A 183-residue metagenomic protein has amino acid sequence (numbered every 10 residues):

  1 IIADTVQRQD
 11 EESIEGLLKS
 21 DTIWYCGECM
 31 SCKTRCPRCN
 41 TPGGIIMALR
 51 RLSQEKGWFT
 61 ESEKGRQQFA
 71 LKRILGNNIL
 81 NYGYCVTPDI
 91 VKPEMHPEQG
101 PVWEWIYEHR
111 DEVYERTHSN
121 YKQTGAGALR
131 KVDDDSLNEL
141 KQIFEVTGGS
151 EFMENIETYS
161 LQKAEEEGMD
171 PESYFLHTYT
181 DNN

Functional and structural regions predicted by a protein language model:
I1-S31, C39-W105, H109-Y114, N120-Y121: Ferredoxin-type iron-sulfur electron-transfer modules in oxidoreductases and energy-metabolism complexes
V102-N183: C-terminal, charged low-complexity interaction regions
